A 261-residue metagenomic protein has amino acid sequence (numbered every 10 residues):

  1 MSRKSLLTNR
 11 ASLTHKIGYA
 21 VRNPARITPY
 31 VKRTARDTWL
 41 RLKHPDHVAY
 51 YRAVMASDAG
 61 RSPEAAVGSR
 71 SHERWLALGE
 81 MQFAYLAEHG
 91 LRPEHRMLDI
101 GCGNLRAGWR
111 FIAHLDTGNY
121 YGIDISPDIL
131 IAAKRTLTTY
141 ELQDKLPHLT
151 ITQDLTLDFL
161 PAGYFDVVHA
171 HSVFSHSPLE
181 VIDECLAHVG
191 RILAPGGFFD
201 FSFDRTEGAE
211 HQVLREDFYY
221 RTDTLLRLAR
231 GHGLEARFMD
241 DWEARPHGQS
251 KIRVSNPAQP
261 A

Functional and structural regions predicted by a protein language model:
K4-L7, A11-T14, G18, R22-H89 (+4 more regions): Class I (Rossmann-like) S-adenosyl-L-methionine-dependent methyltransferase catalytic domain, capturing the SAM-binding
E94-G103: Conserved class I S-adenosyl-L-methionine
R96, G197-F198: Short glycine-centered segments of the SAM/dcSAM-binding site in methyltransferase folds
R96, N119, Y164-D166: Structural signature of beta-strand start/N-cap positions in the alpha/beta core of ABC transporter nucleotide-binding
D99, D124, D166: Acidic active-site catalytic centers that drive phospho-/nucleotidyl reactions and related ester hydrolyses
L157-V168: A short acidic, Gly/Pro-enriched loop at the edge of an enzyme's catalytic core that lines a small-molecule cofactor
V167-E180: A short SAM/SAH-binding and catalytic strip from SAM-dependent methyltransferases
